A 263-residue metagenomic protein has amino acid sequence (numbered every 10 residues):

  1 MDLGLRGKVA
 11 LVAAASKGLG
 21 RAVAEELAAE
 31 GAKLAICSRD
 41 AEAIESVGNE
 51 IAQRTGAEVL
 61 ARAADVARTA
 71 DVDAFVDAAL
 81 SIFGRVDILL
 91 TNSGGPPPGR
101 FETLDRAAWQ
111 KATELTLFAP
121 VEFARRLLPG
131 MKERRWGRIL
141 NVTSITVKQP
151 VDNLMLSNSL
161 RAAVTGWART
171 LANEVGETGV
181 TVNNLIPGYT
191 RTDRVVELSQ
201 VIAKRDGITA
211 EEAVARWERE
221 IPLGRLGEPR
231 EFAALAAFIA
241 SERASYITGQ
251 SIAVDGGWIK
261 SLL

Functional and structural regions predicted by a protein language model:
V9, A14-K17: Conserved glycine-rich cofactor-binding loop
E30-V47: Conserved glycine-rich Rossmann-like NAD(P)H-binding loop of the short-chain dehydrogenase/reductase
L90, G176, T181, I247-G249: Short, small/polar-rich loop/turn modules that mediate ligand/substrate recognition or access, typified
R100-F101, D105-T113, I139, W217: Substrate-binding pocket helix/loop in short-chain dehydrogenase/reductase
P129, N173-E174, S245: Alpha-helical segment proximal to the catalytic Tyr-Lys
L140-V164, A168-E177, Y189-T190: Catalytic loop of short-chain dehydrogenase/reductase
Q149, A237, T248-L263: Short C-terminal tail/terminal secondary-structure segment of NAD(P)H-dependent dehydrogenase/reductase domains
